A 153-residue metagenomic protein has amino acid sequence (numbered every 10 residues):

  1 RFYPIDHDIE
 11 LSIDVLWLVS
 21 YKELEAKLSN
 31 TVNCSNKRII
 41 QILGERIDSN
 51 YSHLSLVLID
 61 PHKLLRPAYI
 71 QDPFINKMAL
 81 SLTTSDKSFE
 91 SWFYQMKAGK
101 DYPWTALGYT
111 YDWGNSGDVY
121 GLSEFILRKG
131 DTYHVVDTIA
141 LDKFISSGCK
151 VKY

Functional and structural regions predicted by a protein language model:
R1-I42: Extended catalytic/binding region for NAD+/ADP-ribose chemistry, centered on the ART fold
Q41-Y153: Conserved NAD+-utilizing ADP-ribose enzyme module
